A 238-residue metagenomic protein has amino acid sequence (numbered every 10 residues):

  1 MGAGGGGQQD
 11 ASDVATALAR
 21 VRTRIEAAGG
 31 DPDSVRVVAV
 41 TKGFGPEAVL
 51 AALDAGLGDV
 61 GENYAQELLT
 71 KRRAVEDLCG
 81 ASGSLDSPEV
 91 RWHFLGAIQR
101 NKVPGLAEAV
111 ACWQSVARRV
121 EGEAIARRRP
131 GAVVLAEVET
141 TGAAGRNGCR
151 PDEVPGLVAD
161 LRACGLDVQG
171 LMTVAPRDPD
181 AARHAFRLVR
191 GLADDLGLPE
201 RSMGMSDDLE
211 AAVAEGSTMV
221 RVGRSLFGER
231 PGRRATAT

Functional and structural regions predicted by a protein language model:
G2-P199, M205-D207, V213-E215, F227-E229: Conserved alpha/beta-domain cores
S217-A235: Gly/Pro- and small hydrophobic-enriched strand-loop and loop-to-helix capping segments that sit at the rims
